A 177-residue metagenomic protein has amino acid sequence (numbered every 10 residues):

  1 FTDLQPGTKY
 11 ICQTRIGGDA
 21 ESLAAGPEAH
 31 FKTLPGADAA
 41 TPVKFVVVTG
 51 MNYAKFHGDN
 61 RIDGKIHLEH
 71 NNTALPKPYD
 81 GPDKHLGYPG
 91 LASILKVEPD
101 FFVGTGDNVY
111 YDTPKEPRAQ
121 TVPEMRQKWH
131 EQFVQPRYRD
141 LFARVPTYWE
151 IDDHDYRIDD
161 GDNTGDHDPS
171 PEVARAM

Functional and structural regions predicted by a protein language model:
F1-M177: Divalent metal-dependent phosphoesterase catalytic cores across multiple superfamilies
